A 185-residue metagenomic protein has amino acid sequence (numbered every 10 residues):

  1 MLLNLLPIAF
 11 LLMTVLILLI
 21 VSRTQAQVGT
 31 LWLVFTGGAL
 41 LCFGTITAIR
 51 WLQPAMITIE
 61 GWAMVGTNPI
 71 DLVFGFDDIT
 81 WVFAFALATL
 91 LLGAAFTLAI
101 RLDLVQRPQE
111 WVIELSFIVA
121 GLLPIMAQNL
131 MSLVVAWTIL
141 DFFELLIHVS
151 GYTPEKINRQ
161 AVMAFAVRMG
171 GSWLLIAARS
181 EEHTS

Functional and structural regions predicted by a protein language model:
M1-L6, T14-V112: Transmembrane helix-loop-helix hairpins at membrane boundaries of multipass inner-membrane proteins
A9-L16, T89, V119, L123 (+1 more regions): Generic alpha-helical transmembrane segments of integral inner-membrane proteins, especially permease/transport modules
F10, F76, Q128: Single, functionally critical "micro-switch" positions that shape active/binding sites and transmembrane helices
T24-A26, V112-S116, A120-E181, S185: Alpha-helical multi-pass transmembrane bundles of energy-transducing inner-membrane proteins
